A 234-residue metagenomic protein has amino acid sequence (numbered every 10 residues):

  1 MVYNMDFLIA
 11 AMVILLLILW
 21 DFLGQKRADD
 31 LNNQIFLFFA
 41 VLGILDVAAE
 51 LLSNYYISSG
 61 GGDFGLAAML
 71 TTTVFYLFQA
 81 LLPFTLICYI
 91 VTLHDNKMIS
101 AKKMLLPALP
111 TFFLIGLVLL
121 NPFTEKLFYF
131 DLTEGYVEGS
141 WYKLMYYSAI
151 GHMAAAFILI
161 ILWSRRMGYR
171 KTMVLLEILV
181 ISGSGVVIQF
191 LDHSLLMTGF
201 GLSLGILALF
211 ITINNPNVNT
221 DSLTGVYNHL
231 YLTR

Functional and structural regions predicted by a protein language model:
V2-A10, L117-A155, Q189-L195: Extracellular-loop-to-transmembrane junctions of the mid-late helices
D6-L86, P107-E125, L175-F190: Hydrophobic alpha-helical transmembrane segments of multi-pass membrane proteins
L17-F22, T85-Y89, Y146-M167: Alpha-helical transmembrane segments in multipass membrane proteins, preferentially the mid-helix core
F22-F36, V91-M104, I161-T172: Membrane-interface helix-boundary motifs at transmembrane edges
D63-T73, D131-Y142, T198-L202: Non-cytosolic membrane-interface motifs at loop->transmembrane helix junctions
Y89, A101-T111, D131-E138, I150-L162 (+1 more regions): Alpha-helical transmembrane segments of integral membrane proteins
L162-N217: Interfacial "cap-and-anchor" motif at the non-cytosolic start of specific transmembrane alpha-helices
N214-R234: Conserved nucleotide-binding and Mg2+-coordinating catalytic segments in signaling enzymes
